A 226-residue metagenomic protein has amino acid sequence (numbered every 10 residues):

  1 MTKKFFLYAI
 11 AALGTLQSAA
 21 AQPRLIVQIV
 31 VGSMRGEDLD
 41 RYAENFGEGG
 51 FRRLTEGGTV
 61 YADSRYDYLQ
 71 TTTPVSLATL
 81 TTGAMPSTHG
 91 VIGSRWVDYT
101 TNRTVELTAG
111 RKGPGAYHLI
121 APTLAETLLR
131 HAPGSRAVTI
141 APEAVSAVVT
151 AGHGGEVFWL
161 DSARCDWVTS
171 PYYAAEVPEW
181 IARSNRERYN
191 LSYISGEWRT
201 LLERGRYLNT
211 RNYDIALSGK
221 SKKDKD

Functional and structural regions predicted by a protein language model:
M1-L7: Bacterial N-terminal signal peptides that target proteins for export
I10-A19: Hydrophobic h-region of N-terminal signal peptides that target proteins for export in Gram-negative bacteria
P23-R35, L54, L80, L128: Beta-strand elements within well-structured catalytic alpha/beta cores of enzymes that handle phosphate/sulfate esters
R24, G49, V75, L119-E126: A structural signal for well-ordered alpha-helical segments within the folded catalytic domains of diverse enzymes
S33, E37, R41-F46, T71 (+1 more regions): Soluble non-cytosolic domains of exported or imported proteins
L39-T88, R136-I140: Short, structured active-site-proximal loop/turn typified by the sulfatase FGly-forming signature C/S-X-P-X-R
G93-D226: His/Asp/Glu-rich, glycine-adjacent segments that coordinate divalent cations and/or stabilize oxyanion chemistry on
